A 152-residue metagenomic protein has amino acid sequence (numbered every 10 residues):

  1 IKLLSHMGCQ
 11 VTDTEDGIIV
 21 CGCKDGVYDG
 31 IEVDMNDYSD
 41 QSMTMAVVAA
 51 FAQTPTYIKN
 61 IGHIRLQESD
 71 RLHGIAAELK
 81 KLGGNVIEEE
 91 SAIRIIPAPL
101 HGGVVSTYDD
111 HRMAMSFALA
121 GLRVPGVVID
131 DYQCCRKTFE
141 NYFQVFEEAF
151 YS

Functional and structural regions predicted by a protein language model:
I1-S152: Short, structured segments at the rim of ligand-binding sites
